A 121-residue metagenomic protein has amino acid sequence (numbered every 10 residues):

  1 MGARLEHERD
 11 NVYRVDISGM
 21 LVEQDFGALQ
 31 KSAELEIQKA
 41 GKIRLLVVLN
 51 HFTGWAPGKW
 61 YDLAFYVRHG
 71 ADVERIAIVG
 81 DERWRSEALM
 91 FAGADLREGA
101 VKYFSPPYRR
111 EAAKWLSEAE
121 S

Functional and structural regions predicted by a protein language model:
G2-S121: Amphipathic, Lys/Arg-enriched alpha-helical "gate/interface" segment within cytosolic domains that mediates
